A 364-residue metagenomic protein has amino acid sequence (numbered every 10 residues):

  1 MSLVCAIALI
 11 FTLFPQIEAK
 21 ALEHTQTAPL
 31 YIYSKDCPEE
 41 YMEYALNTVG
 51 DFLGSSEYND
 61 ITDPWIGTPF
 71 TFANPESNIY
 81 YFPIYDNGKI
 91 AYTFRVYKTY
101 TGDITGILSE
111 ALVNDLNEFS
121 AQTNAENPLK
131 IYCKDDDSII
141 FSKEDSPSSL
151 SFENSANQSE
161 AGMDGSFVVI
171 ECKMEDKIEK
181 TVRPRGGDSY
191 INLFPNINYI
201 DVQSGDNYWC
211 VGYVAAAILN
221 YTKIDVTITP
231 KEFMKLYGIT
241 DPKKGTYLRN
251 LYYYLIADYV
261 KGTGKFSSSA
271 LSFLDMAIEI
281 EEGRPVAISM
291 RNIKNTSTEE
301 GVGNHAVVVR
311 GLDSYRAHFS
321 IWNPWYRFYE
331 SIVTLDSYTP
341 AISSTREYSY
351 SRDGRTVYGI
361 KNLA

Functional and structural regions predicted by a protein language model:
S2-L3, V211, V302: Active-site-proximal structural scaffolding
S2-T12: Bacterial N-terminal signal peptides
I10-T27: Sec-dependent signal peptide cleavage junction
L22-H24, E43-N47, D51-F52, N59 (+5 more regions): Active-site-adjacent structural segments surrounding the nucleophilic cysteine of cysteine proteases and isopeptidases
H24-A91, Y97-D115, E232-A364: Conserved active-site-adjacent core of cysteine acyl-enzyme catalytic domains
P75-I79, N87-K89, Y97-D103, N124-P128 (+3 more regions): Short, solvent-exposed coil/turn segments at beta-strand boundaries
